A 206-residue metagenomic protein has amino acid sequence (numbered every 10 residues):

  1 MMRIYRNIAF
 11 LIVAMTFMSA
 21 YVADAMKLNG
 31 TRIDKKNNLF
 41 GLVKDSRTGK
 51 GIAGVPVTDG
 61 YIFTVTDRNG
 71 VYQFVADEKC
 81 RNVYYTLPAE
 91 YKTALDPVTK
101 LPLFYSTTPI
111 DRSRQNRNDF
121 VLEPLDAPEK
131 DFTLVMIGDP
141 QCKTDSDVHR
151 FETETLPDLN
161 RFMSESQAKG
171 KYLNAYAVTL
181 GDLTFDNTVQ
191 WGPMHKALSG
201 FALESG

Functional and structural regions predicted by a protein language model:
M2-A9: Bacterial N-terminal signal peptides that target proteins for export
A9-F17: Bacterial N-terminal signal peptides
A20-A25: Boundary at the C-terminal end of the N-terminal hydrophobic targeting segment
G30-N38, V98-G192: N-terminal active-site segment of His-dependent metallophosphoesterases
N37-L42, S46-Y61, E78: Short, ordered, surface-exposed loop/turn motifs in non-cytosolic proteins
T58-A76: Short, acidic Ser/Thr/Gly-rich low-complexity loop/linker segments typical of extracellular and cell-surface proteins
D59, K79-T108: A short, solvent-exposed loop/turn motif at the edges and junctions of modular extracellular/periplasmic domains
N187-G206: Aromatic-lined substrate-binding rim segments of carbohydrate-active enzymes
